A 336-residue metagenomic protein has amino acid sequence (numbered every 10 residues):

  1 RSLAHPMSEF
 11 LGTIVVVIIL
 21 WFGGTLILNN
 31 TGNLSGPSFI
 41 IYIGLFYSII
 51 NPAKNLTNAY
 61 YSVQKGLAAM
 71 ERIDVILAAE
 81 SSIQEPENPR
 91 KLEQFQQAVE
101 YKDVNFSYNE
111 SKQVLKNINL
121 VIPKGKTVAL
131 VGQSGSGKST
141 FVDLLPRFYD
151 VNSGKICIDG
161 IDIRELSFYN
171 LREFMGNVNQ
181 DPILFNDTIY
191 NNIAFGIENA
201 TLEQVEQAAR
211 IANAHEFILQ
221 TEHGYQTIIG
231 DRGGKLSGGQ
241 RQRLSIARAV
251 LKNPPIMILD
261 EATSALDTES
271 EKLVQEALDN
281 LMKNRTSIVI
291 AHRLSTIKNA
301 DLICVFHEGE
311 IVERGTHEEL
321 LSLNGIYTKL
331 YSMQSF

Functional and structural regions predicted by a protein language model:
S2-M70, I76-L77: Helix-loop-helix
H5, G32-P37, V63-Q64, S81 (+2 more regions): Phosphate-binding glycine-rich loops and adjacent basic patches that engage nucleotide phosphates, nucleic-acid
G12, I41, E71-V75, E206-R210 (+2 more regions): Generic alpha-helical structural context detector
V15-I18, F22, S81, G233 (+2 more regions): Short amphipathic alpha-helical interaction/hinge segments
V75, S82, A194: Conserved E/DxxT/N motif and adjacent residues on the DHp alpha2 helix of HisKA-family sensor histidine kinases
E85-P86, L92-F336: ABC-type nucleotide-binding domain
